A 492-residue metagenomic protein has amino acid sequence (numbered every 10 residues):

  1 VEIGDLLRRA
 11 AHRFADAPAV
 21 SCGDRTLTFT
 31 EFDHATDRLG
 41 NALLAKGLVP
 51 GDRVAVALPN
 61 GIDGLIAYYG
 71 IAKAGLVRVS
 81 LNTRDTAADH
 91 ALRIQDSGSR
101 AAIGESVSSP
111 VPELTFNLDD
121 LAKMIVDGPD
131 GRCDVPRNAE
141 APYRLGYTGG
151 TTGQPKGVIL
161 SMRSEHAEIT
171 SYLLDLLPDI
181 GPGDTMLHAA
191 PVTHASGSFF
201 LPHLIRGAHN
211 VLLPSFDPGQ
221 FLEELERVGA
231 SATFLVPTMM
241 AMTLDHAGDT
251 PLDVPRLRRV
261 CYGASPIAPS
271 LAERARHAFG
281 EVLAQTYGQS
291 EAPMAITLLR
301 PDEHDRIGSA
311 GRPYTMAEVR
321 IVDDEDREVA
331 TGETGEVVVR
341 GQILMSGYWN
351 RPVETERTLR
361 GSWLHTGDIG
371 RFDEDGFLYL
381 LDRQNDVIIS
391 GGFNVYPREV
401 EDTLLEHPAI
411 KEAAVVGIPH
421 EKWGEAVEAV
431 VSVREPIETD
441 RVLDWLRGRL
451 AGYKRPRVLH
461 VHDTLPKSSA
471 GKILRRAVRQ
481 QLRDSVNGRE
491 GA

Functional and structural regions predicted by a protein language model:
I3, R8, D16-G61, L65-Y69 (+1 more regions): Conserved AMP-binding/adenylate-forming core of the ANL superfamily
L43-L48, R132-E140, L145-L187, H203-A208: Conserved adenylate-forming
R53, P59-V79, T83-A87, D96-A101 (+3 more regions): A short helix-loop-beta submotif of the ANL/AMP-binding
L58, V79-L92, S106-S108, A208-V228 (+2 more regions): ATP-dependent adenylate-forming carboxylate-activation enzymes
D85, A102, T233, E325 (+7 more regions): AMP-binding/adenylate-forming catalytic core of the ANL superfamily
V107-A139, G149, Q154-P155, H166 (+1 more regions): ANL superfamily adenylate-forming
H166-T185, T193-A232, H246: Conserved AMP-binding/adenylation subdomain of ANL enzymes
I205, A230-L235, L244-D305, E318: Gly/Ser/Thr-rich phosphate-binding loop
